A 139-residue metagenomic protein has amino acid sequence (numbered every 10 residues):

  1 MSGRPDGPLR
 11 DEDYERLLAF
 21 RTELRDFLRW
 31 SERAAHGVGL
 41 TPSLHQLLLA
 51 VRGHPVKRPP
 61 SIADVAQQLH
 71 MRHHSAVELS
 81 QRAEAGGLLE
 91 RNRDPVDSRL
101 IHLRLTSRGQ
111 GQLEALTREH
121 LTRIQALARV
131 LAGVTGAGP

Functional and structural regions predicted by a protein language model:
M1-V38, G86: N-terminal leader segment of winged-helix/HTH proteins
L9-E12, L40, L105, V134: Alpha-helical hairpin
A19, Q46-A50, G111: Pre-recognition alpha-helix immediately N-terminal to the DNA-recognition helix within helix-turn-helix or winged-helix
E23, F27, H54, Q68 (+2 more regions): Histidine kinase transmitter module recognition
R29-R72: N-terminal helix-turn-helix DNA-binding core of bacterial DNA-binding proteins
I62, S80-Q81: Short, hydrophobic-biased segments on the C-terminal half of alpha helices that form "recognition helices"
Q81-P139: Charged, amphipathic alpha-helical coiled-coil/dimerization segments
